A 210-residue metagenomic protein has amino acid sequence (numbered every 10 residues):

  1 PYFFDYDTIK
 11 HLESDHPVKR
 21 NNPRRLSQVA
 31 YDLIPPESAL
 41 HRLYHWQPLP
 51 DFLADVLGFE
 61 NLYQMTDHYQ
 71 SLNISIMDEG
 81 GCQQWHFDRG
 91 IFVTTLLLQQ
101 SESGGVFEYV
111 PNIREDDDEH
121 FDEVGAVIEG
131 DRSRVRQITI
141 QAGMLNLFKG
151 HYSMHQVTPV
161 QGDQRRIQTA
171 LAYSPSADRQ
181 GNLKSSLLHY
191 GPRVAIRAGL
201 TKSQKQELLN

Functional and structural regions predicted by a protein language model:
Y2-D15, G80-D88, G199-Q204: Short, charged low-complexity intrinsically disordered segments located at boundaries of structured domains
Y2-D67: Signature of the catalytic double-stranded beta-helix
K10-L12, R20-I34, L98-N112, F148-H151 (+2 more regions): Hydrophobic transmembrane alpha-helix bundles
K10-L12, V93, G181: Amphipathic alpha-helical interaction segments
E13-K19, Y31-L43, W85, P111-H120 (+1 more regions): Short N-terminal helix-initiation segments at or just after the protein's N-terminus
L26, A30-Y31, I74, K205-Q206: Intrinsically disordered, low-complexity regions
P36, H41, P50-Y69, N73-L147 (+1 more regions): Catalytic core of non-heme Fe(II) oxygenases with the double-stranded beta-helix
E108-N210: Catalytic core of Fe(II)/2-oxoglutarate
